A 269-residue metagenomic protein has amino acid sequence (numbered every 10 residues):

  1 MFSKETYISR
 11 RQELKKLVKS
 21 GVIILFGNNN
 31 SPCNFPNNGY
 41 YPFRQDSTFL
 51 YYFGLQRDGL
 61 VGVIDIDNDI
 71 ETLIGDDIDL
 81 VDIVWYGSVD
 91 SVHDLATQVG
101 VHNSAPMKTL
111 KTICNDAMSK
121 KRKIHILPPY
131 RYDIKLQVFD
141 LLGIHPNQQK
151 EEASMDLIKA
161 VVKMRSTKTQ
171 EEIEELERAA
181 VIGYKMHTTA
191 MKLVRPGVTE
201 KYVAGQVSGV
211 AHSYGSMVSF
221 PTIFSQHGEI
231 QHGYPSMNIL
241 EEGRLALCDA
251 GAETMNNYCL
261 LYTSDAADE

Functional and structural regions predicted by a protein language model:
M1-K185: A composition/biophysics-driven feature that prefers long, compositionally simple stretches
N28-N29, D67, I78, H227 (+2 more regions): Anionic group-transfer/hydrolysis microenvironments
N29-N30, G205-S219: Short beta-strand/loop turn elements enriched in aromatics
Y52-Q56, D65-I66, E229-Y258: Acidic/histidine-enriched ion/cofactor-binding microenvironments in catalytic or ligand-binding pockets
I74, N257-L260: Short glycine/proline-enriched turns and hinge-like loops at secondary-structure junctions
E171-K192, V198-A211: Active-site pocket-lining segments that scaffold enzyme catalytic pockets across diverse folds
M217-G228: Short, basic/aromatic beta-hairpin or loop at an interaction surface
Y262-E269: Conserved small/polar residues in nucleotide/adenosyl-binding loops
